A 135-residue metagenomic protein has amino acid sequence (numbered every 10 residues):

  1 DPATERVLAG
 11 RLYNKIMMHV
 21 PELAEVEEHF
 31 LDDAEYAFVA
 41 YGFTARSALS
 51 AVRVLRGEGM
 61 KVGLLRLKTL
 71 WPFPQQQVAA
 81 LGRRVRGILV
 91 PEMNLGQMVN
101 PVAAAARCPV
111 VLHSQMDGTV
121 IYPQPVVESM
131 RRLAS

Functional and structural regions predicted by a protein language model:
D1-S135: Flexible, low-complexity linker and terminal segments
